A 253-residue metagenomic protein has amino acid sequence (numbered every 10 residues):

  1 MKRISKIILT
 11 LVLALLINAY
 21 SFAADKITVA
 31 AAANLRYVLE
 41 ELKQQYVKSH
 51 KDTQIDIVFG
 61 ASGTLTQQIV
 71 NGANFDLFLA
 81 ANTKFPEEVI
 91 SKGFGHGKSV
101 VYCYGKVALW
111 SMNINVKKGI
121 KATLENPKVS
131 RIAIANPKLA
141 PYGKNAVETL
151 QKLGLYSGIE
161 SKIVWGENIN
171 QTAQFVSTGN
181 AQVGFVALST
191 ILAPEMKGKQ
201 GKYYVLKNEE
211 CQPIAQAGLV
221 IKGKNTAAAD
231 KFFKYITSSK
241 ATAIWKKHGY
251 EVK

Functional and structural regions predicted by a protein language model:
M1-L9: Bacterial N-terminal signal peptides that target proteins for export
I8-A19: Bacterial N-terminal signal peptides
A23-H50, Q54, V58, G63 (+5 more regions): Exported/periplasmic ABC-transporter solute-binding proteins
